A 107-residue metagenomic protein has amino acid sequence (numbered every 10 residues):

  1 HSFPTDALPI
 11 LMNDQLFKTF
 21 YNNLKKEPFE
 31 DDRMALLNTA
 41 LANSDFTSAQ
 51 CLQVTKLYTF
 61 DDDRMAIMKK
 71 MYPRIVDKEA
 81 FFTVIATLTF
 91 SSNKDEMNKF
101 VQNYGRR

Functional and structural regions predicted by a protein language model:
S2-L8: Short, small-residue-biased leader/transition segments that mark boundaries at the very start of proteins
P9-R107: General marker for long, soluble alpha-helical cores
